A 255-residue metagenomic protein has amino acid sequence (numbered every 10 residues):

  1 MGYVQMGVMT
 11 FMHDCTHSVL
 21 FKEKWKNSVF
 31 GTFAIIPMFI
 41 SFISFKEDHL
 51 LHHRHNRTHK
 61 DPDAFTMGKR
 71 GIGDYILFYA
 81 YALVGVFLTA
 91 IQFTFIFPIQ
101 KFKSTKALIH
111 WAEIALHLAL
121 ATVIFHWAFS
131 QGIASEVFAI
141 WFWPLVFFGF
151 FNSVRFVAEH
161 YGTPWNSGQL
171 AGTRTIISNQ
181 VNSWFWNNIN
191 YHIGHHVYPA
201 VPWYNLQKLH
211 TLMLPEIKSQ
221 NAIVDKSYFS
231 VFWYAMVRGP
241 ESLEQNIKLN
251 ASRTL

Functional and structural regions predicted by a protein language model:
M1-F11, V29, F33-I43, L145-G149 (+1 more regions): Membrane-embedded alpha-helical segments that form the functional core of polytopic membrane enzymes, especially those
M1-G2, F11, I35-A139, W203-L255: Non-catalytic, topology-defining segments of multipass membrane proteins
V8-H17, F45-R57, F156-G162, F185-V201: Histidine-centered catalytic micro-motifs
C15-E23, H52, I99, Q131 (+1 more regions): Membrane-interface elements of multi-pass transporters and channels
L20-F39, D61-L77, S167-V181: Juxtamembrane helix-capping/reentrant segments at transmembrane boundaries
F21-V29, S44, F142, V146 (+1 more regions): Short acidic-hydrophobic sequence patches enriched in Asp/Glu that either
W25-S28, R54, F78-T89, G162-T175 (+2 more regions): Juxtamembrane/interfacial segments around transmembrane helices
F102-Y161, T173, S178-N182, N187-Y191: C-terminal membrane-associated helical module and adjoining short loops/tails
